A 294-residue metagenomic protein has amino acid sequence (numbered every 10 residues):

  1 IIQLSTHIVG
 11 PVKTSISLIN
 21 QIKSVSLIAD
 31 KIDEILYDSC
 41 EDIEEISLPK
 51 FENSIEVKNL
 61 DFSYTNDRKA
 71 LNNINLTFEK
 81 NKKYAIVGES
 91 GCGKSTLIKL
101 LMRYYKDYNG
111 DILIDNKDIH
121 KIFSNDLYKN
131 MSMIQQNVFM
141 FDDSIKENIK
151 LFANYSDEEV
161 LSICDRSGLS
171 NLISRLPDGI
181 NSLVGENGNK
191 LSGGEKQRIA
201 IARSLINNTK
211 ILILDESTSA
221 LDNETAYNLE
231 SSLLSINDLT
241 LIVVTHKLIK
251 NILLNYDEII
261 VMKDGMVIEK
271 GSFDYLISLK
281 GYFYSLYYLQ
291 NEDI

Functional and structural regions predicted by a protein language model:
H7-I35: Cytosolic ends of transmembrane helices, especially the final helix of ABC transmembrane type-1 domains
I32, S278-I294: C-terminal boundary and immediately downstream tail of ABC-type ATPase nucleotide-binding domains
E34, D111-L113, K121, Y128 (+3 more regions): ABC ATPase nucleotide-binding domain helical subdomain, centered on the C-loop/LSGGQ "ABC signature"
L36-Y84, K106, F123, S162 (+1 more regions): Primarily ABC-family ATPase nucleotide-binding module
V87-E89: The feature captures the beta-strand-to-loop junction immediately N-terminal to the Walker
T96, S132, N137, I145-N148 (+2 more regions): ABC-family ATPase nucleotide-binding domain "signature/switch" substructure
M102: Helix-to-loop junction immediately C-terminal to a conserved catalytic motif
Y108-D118, E258-I259, V267: ABC nucleotide-binding domain "signature motif"
